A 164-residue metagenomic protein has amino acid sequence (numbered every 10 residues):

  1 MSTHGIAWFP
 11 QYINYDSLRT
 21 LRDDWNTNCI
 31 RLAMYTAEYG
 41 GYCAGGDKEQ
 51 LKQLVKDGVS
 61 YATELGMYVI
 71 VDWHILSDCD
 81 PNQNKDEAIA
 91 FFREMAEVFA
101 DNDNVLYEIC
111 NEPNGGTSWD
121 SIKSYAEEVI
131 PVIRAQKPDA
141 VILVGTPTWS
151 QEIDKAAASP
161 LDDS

Functional and structural regions predicted by a protein language model:
G5, P10-Q11, I89-R93, E97 (+2 more regions): Extracellular glycoside hydrolase catalytic/binding regions
I13-D78, K85-E94, V98, E127-Q136: Aromatic-lined substrate-binding rim segments of carbohydrate-active enzymes
A37-G40, L76-D80, P113-T117, S150-Q151: Short, small-residue-enriched loops and turns at beta-alpha junctions that line or gate enzyme active sites
G46, Q83, T117-D120: Short, surface-exposed alpha-helical recognition segments that flank or form part of ligand/macromolecule-binding
